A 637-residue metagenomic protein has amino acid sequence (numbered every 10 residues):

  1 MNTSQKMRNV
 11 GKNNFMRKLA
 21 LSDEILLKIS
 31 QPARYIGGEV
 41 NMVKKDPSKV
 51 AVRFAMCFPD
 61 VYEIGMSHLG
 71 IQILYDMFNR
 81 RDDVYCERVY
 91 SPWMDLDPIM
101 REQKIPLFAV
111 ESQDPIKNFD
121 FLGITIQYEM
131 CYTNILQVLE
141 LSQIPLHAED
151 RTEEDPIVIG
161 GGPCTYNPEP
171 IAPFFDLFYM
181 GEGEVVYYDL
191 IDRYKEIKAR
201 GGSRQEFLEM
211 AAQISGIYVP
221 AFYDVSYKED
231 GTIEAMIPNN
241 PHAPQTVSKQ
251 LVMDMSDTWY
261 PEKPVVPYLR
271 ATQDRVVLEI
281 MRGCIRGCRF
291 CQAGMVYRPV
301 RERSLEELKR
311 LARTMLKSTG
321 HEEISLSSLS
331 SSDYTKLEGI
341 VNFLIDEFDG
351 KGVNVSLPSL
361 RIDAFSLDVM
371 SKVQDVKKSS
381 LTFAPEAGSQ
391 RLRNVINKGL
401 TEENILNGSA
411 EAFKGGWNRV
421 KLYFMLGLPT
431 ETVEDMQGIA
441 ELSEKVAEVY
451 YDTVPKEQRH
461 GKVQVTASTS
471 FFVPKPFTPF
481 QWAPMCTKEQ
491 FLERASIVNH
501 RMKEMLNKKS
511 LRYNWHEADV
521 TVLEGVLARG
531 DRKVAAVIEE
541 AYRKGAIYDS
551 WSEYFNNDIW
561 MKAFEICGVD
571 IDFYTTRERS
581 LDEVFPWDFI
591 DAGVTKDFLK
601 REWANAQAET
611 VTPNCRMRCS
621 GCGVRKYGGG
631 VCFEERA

Functional and structural regions predicted by a protein language model:
N2-V43, S48, F54-M56, E504-A637: Radical SAM enzyme core and accessory elements
I25-A55, Y62-E63, P220, S226-V277 (+2 more regions): N-terminal [4Fe-4S]-dependent radical SAM core
M56-C57, V61, M130, R310-K421 (+2 more regions): Conserved SAM/AdoMet-binding glycine-rich loop
M56-D60, F78, V265-R289, L316 (+3 more regions): N-terminal pre-triad scaffold of radical SAM enzymes
Y62-G65, M94-D97, M130-Y132, T165-P168 (+14 more regions): Flexible loop/turn segments at secondary-structure boundaries
H68, R270-E306, G621-R636: Canonical Radical SAM [4Fe-4S] cluster-binding loop centered on the CxxxCxxC motif and its immediate flanking residues
D82-D95: A short beta-strand-loop structural module common to alpha/beta enzyme folds
P92-I237, P476-D531, V537-E553: Glycine-rich beta-alpha loop elements in corrinoid/cobalamin-binding modules across cobalamin-dependent enzymes
